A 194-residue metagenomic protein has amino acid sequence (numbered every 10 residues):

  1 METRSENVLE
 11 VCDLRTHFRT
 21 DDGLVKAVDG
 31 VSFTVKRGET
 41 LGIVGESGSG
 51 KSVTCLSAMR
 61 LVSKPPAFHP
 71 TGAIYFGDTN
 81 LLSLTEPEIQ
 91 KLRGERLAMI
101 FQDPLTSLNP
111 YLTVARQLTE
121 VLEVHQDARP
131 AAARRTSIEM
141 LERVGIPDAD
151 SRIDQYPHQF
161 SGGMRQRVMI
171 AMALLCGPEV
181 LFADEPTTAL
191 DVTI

Functional and structural regions predicted by a protein language model:
R19-D22, R60-P65, S83-I89, L112 (+3 more regions): ABC-type ATPase nucleotide-binding domains, specifically the catalytic core motifs of the NBD
V44-G45: The feature captures the beta-strand-to-loop junction immediately N-terminal to the Walker
H69-N80: Conserved ABC transporter NBD signature motif
L118, I170, I194: Hydrophobic anchor residue at the start of the ABC signature
L175-E179: A short, proline-enriched helix->beta-strand linker immediately N-terminal to the Walker B motif in ABC-type P-loop
L181-D184: Catalytic Walker B motif of ABC-type/P-loop ATPase nucleotide-binding domains
